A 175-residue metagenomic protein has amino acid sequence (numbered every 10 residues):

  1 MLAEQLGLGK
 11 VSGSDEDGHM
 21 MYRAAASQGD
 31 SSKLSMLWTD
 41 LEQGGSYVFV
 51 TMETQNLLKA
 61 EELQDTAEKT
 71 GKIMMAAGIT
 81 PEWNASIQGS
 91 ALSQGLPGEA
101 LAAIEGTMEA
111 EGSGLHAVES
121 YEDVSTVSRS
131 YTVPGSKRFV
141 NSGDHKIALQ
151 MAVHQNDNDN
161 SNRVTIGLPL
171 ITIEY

Functional and structural regions predicted by a protein language model:
E4-D17, A110-E122: Short secondary-structure junctions
L6, K10-G98: Extracytoplasmic beta-rich ectodomain segments of secreted or membrane-anchored proteins
V48-V50, A85-A91, R129, H145 (+2 more regions): One face of beta-strands
E61-E82, G98-A117, E122, V153-N158 (+1 more regions): Soluble, non-membrane globular domain cores that form compact, hydrophobic packing and curved binding surfaces
S90-H145: Intrinsically disordered, low-complexity segments enriched in Gly and acidic/Ser/Thr residues that form flexible
P134-Y175: A cross-kingdom marker for long, charged
